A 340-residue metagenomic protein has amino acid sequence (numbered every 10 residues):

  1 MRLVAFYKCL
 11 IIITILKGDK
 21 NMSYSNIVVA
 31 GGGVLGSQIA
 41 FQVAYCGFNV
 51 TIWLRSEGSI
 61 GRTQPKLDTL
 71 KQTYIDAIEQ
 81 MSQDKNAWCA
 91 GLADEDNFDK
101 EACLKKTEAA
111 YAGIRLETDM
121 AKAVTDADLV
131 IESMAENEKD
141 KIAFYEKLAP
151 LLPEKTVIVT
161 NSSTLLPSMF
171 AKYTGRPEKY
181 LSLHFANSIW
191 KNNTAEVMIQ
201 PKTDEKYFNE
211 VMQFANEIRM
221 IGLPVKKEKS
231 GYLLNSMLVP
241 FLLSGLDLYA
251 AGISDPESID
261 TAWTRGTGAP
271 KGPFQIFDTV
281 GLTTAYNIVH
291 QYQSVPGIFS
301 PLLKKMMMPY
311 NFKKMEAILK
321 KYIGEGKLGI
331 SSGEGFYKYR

Functional and structural regions predicted by a protein language model:
T14, D19, S23-S25, C46-F48 (+4 more regions): NAD(P)-dependent Rossmann-like dehydrogenase/reductase catalytic/cofactor-binding core
D19-A93, L151: NAD(P)+-binding Rossmann beta1-loop-alpha1 motif at the extreme N-terminus of oxidoreductases
A30, A110, E117, S133 (+3 more regions): Structural motif
T73-V157: Rossmann-like NAD(P)-binding element
I158-K227, N235: Rossmann-fold dinucleotide-binding core
